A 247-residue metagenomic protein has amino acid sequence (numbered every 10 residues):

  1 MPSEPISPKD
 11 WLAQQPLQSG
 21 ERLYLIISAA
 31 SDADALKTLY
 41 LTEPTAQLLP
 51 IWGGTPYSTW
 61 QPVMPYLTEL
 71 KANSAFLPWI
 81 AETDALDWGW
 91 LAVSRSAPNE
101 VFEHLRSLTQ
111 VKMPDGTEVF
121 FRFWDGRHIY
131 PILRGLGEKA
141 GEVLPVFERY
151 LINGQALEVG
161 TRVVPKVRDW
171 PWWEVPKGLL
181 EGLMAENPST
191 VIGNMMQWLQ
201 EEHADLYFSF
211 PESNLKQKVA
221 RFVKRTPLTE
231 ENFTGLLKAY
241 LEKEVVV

Functional and structural regions predicted by a protein language model:
M1-R122, G126-V247: Terminal low-complexity "docking" segments
